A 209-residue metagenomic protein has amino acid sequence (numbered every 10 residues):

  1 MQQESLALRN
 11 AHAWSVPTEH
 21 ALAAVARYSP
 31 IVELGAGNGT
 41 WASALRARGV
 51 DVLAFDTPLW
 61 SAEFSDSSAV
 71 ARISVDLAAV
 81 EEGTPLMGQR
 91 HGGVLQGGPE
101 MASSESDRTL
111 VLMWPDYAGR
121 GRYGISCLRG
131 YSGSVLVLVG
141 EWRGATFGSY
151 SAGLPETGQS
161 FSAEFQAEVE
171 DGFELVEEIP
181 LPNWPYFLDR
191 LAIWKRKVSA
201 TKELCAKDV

Functional and structural regions predicted by a protein language model:
M1-A26: S-adenosyl-L-methionine
E33-N38: Conserved glycine-rich SAM-binding loop
G39-S43: Glycine-rich SAM-binding Motif I of class I
R46: Gly/Ala-rich phosphate-binding loop of Rossmann-like dinucleotide-binding domains, activating on the conserved
D51-L53: Short beta-strand element of Class I
F55-T109: S-adenosyl-L-methionine
D107-R122: A short SAM/SAH-binding and catalytic strip from SAM-dependent methyltransferases
A118-S199: C-terminal substrate-binding/active-site "lid" region of AdoMet-derived donor-dependent transferases
